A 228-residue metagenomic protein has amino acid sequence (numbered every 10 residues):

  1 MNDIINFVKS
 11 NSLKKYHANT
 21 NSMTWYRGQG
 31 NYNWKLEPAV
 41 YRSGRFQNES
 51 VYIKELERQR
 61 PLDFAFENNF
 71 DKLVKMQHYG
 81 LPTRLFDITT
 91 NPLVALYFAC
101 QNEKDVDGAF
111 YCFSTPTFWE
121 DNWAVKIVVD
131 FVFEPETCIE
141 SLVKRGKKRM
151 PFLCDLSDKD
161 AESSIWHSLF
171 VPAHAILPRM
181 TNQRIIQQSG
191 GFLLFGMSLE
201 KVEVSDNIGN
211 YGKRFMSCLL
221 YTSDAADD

Functional and structural regions predicted by a protein language model:
M1-S223: Catalytic-core elements of nucleic-acid end-processing and repair enzymes
D224-D228: A short, hydrophobic C-terminal helix/tail in secreted or cell-surface proteins
